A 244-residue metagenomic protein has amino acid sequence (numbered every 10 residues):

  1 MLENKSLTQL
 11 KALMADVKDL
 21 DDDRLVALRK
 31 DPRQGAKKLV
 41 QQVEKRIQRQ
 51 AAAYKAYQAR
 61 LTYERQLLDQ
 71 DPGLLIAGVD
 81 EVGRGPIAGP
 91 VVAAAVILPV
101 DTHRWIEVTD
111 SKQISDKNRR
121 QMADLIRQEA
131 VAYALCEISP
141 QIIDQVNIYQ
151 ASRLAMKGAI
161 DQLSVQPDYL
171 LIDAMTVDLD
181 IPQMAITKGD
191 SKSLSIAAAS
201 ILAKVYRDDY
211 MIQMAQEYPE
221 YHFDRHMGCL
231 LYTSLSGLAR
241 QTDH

Functional and structural regions predicted by a protein language model:
M1-I76, R84-R240: RNase H-like, Mg2+-dependent phosphodiesterase core, and more generally RNA phosphate-backbone-engaging helix-loop
D80: Substrate/ligand-engaging "lid" and interaction regions
D243-H244: Intrinsic-disorder-associated, low-complexity terminal segments enriched in Asp/Asn/His/Tyr and depleted of Lys/Arg
